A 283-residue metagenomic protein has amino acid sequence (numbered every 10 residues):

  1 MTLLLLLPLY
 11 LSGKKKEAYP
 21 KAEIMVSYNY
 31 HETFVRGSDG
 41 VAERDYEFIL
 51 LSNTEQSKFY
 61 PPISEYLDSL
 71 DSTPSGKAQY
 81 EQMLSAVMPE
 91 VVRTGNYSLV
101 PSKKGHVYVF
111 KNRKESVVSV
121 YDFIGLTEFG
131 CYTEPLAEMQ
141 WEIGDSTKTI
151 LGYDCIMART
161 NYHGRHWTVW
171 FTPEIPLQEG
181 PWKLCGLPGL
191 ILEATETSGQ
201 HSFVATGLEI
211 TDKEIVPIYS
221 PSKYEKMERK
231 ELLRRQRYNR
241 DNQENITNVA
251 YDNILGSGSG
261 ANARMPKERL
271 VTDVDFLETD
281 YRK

Functional and structural regions predicted by a protein language model:
L3, E43-D45, I143, Y153-C155 (+1 more regions): Short beta-strand-initiation
L3-G13: Hydrophobic h-region of N-terminal signal peptides that target proteins for export in Gram-negative bacteria
G13-T133, A137-E138, G144-T147, G199-K283: Extracellular or lumenal secretory-pathway regions
A22-S27, Y153-R159, G186-E193: Short, hydrophobic/aromatic-rich segments at coil-to-beta transitions
T33, E43, H166-T168, L177-D212: Structured soluble/peripheral alpha/beta segments that form catalytic or ligand/cofactor-binding pockets
K58-F59, C155, V169, L192-A194: Short hydrophobic-aromatic micro-motifs
G130-P173, Q178-G180: Extended beta-strand-rich segments in extracellular/periplasmic secretory proteins, especially within noncatalytic
